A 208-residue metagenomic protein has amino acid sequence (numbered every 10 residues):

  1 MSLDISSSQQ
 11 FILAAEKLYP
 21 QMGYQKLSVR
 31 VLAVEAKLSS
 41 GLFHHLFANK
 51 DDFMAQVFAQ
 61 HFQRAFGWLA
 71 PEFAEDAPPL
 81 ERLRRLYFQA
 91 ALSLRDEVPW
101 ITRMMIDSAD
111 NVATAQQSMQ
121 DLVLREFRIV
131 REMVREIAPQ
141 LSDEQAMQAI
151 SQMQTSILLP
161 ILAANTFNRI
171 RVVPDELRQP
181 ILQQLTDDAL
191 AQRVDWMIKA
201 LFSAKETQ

Functional and structural regions predicted by a protein language model:
S2, V57-R85, F127-V134: Amphipathic alpha-helical linker/stalk segments
Q10, A14, L18-D52, Q56: Helix-turn-helix
Q56, A70-D96, Q140-M153: Hydrophobic alpha-helical connector segments
Q63-A70, A113-A138, M147-S151, D187-D195: Amphipathic alpha-helical packing segments from all-alpha helical-bundle domains
R64, S93-E97, N111, S156-A164 (+1 more regions): Phosphate/oxyanion-binding loops and surfaces in catalytic or ligand/nucleic-acid-binding neighborhoods
G67, L92-R131, D175-Q183: Short secondary-structure transition hinges
Y87-A90, M104-D107, M153, I157 (+2 more regions): Short alpha-helical scaffolding segments that buttress acidic/His motifs in well-ordered protein cores
R128-E136, Q140, S156-Q208: C-terminal peripheral helix-coil segments that are non-catalytic and often amphipathic
